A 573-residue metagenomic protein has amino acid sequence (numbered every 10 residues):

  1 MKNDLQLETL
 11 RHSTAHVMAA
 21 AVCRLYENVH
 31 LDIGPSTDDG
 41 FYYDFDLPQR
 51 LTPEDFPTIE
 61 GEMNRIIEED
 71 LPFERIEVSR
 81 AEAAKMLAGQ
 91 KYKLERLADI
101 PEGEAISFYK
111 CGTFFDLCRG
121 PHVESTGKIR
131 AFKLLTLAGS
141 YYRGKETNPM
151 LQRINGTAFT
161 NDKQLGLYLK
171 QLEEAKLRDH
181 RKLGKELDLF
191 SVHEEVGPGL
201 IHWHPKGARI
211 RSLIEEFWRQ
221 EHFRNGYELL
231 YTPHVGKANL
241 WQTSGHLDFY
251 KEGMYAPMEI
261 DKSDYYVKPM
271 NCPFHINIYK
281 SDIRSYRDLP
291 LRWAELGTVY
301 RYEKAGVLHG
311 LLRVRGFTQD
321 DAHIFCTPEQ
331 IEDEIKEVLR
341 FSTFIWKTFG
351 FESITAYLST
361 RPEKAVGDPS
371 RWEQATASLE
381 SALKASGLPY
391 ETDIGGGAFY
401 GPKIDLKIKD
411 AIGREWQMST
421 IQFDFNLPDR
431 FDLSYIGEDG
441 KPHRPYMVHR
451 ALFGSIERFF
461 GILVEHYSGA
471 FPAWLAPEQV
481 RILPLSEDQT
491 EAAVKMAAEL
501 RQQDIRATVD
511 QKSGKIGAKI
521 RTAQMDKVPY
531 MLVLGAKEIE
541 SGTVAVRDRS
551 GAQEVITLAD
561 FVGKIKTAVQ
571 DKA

Functional and structural regions predicted by a protein language model:
M1-H30, T37-D38, D44-A573: NTP/phosphate- and nucleic-acid-binding module
